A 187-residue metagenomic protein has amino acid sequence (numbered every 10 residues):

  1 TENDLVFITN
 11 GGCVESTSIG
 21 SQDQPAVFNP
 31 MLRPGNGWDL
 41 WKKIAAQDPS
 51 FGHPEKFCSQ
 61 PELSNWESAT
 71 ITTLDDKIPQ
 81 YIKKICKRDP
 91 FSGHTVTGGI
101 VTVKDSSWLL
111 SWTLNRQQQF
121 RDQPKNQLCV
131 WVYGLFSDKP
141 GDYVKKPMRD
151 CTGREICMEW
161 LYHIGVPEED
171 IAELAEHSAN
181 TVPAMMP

Functional and structural regions predicted by a protein language model:
N3-P187: C-terminal segments that line or cap access tunnels to active or ligand-binding sites in enzymes and enzyme-associated
